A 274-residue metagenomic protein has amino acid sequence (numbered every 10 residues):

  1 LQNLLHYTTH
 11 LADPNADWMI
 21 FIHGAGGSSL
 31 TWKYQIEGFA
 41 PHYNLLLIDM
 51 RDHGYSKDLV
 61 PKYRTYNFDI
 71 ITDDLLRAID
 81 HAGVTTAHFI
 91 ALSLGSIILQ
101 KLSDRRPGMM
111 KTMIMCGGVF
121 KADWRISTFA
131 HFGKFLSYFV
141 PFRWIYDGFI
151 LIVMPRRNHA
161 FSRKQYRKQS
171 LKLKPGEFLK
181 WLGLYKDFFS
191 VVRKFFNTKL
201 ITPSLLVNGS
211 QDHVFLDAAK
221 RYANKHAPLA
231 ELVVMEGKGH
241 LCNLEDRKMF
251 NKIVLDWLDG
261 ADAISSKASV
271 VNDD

Functional and structural regions predicted by a protein language model:
L1-I20, P41-N44, D80, V84-T85 (+1 more regions): Alpha/beta-hydrolase fold catalytic core
T8-V60: Conserved HGGG/HGGXW glycine-rich cap/lid loop of the alpha/beta-hydrolase fold
E37, L46-I90, L94, K252: Active-site loop/oxyanion-hole signature of alpha/beta-hydrolase fold enzymes
I98-L102: Hydrolases whose catalytic domains are alpha/beta-hydrolase-1, hotdog thioesterase, or metallo-beta-lactamase-like
D104, M110-V140: Flexible "cap/lid" loop of the alpha/beta hydrolase fold
W124-I126, R143-T198: Conserved alpha/beta-hydrolase catalytic His-Asp/Glu region
P203-K238, L244: Conserved loop-alpha-helix segment in the C-terminal half of the alpha/beta-hydrolase fold that carries the catalytic
L229-D274: Catalytic active-site module of serine/aspartate enzymes centered on a nucleophile-bearing elbow/loop
